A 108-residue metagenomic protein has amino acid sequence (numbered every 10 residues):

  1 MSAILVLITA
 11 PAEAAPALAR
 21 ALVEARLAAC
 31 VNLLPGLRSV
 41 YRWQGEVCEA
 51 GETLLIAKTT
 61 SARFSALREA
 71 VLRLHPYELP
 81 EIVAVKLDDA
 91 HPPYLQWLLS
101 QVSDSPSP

Functional and structural regions predicted by a protein language model:
M1-P108: Positively charged, small/polar-rich N-terminal and surface patches that mediate targeting and assembly and bind
